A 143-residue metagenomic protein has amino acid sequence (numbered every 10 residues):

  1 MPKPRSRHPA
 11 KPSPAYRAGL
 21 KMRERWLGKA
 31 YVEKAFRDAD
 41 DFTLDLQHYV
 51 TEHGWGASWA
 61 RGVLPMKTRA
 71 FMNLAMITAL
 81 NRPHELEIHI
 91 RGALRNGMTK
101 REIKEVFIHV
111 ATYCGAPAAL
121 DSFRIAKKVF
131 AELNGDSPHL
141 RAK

Functional and structural regions predicted by a protein language model:
P2-K67, R95, L120-K143: Acidic, glycine/proline-rich low-complexity segments that act as flexible tails and inter-domain linkers
W26-K29, P83, G97, Y113: Residues at alpha-helix boundaries and the short loops/turns that link adjacent helices
F71-L74, T78-F107: Mid-chain, well-packed structural core segment of small domains
I108-T112, K127: Short amphipathic alpha-helical surface patches that mediate protein-protein
H109, A116-L120: Substrate/cofactor-recognition hotspot
